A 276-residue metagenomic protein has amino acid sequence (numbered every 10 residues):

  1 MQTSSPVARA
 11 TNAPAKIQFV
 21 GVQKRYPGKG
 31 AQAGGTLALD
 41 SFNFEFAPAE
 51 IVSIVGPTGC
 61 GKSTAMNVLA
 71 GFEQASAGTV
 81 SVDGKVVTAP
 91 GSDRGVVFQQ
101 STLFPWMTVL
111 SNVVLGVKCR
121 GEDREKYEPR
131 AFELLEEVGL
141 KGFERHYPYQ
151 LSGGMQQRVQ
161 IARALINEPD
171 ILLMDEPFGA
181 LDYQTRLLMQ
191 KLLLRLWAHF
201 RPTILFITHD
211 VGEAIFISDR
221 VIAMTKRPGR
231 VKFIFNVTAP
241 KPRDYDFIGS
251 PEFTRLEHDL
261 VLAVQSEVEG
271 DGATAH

Functional and structural regions predicted by a protein language model:
V55-P57: The feature captures the beta-strand-to-loop junction immediately N-terminal to the Walker
A70: Helix-to-loop junction immediately C-terminal to a conserved catalytic motif
G78-P90: Conserved ABC transporter NBD signature motif
M107-L115: Short coil-to-helix segment of the ABC ATPase nucleotide-binding domain corresponding to the Q-loop/switch region
V114, E125-F143, R195: Conserved ABC ATPase "signature" region
H146-Y149, N167: Conserved signature/switch motifs of ABC ATPase nucleotide-binding domains
I161: Hydrophobic anchor residue at the start of the ABC signature
